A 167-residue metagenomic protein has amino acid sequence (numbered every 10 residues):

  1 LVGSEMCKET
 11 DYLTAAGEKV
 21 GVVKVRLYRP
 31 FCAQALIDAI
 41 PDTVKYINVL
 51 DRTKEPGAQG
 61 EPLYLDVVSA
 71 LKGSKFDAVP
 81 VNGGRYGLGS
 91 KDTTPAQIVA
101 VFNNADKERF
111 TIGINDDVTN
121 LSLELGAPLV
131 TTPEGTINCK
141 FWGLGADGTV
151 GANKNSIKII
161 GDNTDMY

Functional and structural regions predicted by a protein language model:
L1-C7: Short, small-residue-biased leader/transition segments that mark boundaries at the very start of proteins
E9-D11, A33-A35, A58-P62, D92-Q97 (+1 more regions): Short acidic, glycine/serine/threonine-rich loops at helix termini
E9-V22, G73, K158-M166: Short helix-loop-beta junction
Y12-I40: Generic long, charged, amphipathic alpha-helical segments
A39-D42, S74-F76, V130-T136, G161: Solvent-exposed alpha-helices and their adjacent loops that cap or buttress functional pockets in soluble metabolic
Y46, L50-T132: Peripheral docking tails and interdomain loops at the edges of cofactor- or intermediate-handling domains
N138-I159: Conserved phosphate/anionic-ligand binding catalytic regions in large, soluble enzymes, centered on
